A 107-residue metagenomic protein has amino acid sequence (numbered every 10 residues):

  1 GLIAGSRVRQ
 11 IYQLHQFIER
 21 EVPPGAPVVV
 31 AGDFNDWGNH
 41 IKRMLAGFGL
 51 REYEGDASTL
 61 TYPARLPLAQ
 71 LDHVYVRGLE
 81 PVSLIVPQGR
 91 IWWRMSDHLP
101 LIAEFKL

Functional and structural regions predicted by a protein language model:
G1-L107: Active-site regions of metal-assisted phosphoester/phosphodiester hydrolases, unifying DNase/endonuclease modules
